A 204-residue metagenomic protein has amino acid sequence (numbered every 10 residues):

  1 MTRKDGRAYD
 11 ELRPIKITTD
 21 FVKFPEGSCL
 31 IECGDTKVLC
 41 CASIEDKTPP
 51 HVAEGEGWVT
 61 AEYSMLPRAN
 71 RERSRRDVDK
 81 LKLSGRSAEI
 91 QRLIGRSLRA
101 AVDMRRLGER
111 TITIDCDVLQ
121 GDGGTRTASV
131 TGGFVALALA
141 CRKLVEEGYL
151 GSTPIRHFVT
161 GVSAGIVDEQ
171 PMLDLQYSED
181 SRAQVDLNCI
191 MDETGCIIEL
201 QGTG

Functional and structural regions predicted by a protein language model:
M1-E32: Short, Gly/Pro- and small/polar-rich lid/capping loops
T2-R7, L12-P14, M104-T111, E146-T153: Flexible, glycine/charged-enriched surface loops at secondary-structure junctions
I15-T18, F24-S28, E45-K47, R99-A101 (+3 more regions): Glycine-rich, charged/polar anion/phosphate-binding loops that engage phosphate groups from diverse ligands
K16-T18, L30-E32, L39-C41, T60-E62 (+5 more regions): Structured core elements
F21, C29-L107, I197-G204: Glycine-rich, flexible beta-strand/loop modules in the N-terminal catalytic cores of phosphate-handling
D79-L83, C116-T125: A short glycine/serine-rich beta->alpha loop
G85, R106-E109, G124-A128, A138-R142 (+1 more regions): A structural signal for small-residue-enriched, beta-sheet-centric alpha/beta enzyme cores and oligomeric scaffold folds
I94, L98, G132-C141: Buried hydrophobic packing segments
